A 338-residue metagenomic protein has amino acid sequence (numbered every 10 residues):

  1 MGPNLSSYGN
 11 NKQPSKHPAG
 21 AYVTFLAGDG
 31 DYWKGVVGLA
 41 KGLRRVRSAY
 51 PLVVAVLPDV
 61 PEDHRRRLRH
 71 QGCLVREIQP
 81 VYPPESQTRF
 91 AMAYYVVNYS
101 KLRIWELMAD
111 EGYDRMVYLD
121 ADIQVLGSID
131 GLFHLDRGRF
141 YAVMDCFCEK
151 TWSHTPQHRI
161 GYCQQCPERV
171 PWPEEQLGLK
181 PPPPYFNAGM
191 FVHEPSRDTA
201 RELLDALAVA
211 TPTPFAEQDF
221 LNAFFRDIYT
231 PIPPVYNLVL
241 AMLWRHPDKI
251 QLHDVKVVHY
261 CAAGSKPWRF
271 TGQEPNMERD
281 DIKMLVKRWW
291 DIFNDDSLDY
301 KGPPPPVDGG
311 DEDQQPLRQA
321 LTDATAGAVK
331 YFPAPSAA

Functional and structural regions predicted by a protein language model:
M1-A338: Glycosyltransferase catalytic domains, chiefly GT-A lineage
